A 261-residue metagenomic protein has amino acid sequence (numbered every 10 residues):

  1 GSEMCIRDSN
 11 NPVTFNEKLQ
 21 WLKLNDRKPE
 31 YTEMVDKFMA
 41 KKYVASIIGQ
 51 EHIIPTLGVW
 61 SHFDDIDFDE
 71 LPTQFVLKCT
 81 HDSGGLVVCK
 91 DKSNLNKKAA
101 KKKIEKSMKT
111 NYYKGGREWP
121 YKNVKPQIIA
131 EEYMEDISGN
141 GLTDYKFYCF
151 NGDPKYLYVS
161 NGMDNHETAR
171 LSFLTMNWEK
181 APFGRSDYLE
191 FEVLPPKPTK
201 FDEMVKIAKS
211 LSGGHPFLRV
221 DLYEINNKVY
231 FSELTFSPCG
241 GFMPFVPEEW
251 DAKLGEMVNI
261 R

Functional and structural regions predicted by a protein language model:
G1-I6: Short, small-residue-biased leader/transition segments that mark boundaries at the very start of proteins
N11-S93, A99, K106-W119, Q127: A conserved helix-loop-beta module that forms one wall/lid of the active-site cleft in ATP-utilizing catalytic domains
K41, D64-D67, S83-V88, K97 (+5 more regions): Short catalytic/ligand-binding loop motif for oxyanion handling, primarily in non-cytosolic enzymes, centered on
W60, H81, E132-M134, C149-N151 (+1 more regions): Short, flexible loop/turn elements at secondary-structure junctions
W60-D65, Y133-D136, Y223: Short, solvent-exposed loop/turn elements at beta->coil junctions and helix N-caps that rim active or binding pockets
L71, L95-D187, V229: Phosphate-binding site of ATP-dependent enzymes
N123-I128, L171-V229: A long amphipathic alpha-helix within ATP-dependent nucleotide-binding catalytic cores
K206, E224-R261: C-terminal active-site "lid" helix and adjoining low-complexity regulatory extension at the edge of ATP-using catalytic
